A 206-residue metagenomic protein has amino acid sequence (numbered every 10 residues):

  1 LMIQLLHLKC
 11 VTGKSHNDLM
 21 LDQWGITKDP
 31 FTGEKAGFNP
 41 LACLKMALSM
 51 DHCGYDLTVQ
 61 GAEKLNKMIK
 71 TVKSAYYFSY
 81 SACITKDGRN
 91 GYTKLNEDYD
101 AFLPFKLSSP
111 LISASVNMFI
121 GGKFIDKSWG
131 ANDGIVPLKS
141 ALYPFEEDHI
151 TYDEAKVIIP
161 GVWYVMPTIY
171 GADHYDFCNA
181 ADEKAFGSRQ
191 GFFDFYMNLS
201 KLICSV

Functional and structural regions predicted by a protein language model:
L1-V206: Helical cap/lid subdomain of alpha/beta-hydrolase-fold lipid enzymes that gates access to the catalytic pocket
